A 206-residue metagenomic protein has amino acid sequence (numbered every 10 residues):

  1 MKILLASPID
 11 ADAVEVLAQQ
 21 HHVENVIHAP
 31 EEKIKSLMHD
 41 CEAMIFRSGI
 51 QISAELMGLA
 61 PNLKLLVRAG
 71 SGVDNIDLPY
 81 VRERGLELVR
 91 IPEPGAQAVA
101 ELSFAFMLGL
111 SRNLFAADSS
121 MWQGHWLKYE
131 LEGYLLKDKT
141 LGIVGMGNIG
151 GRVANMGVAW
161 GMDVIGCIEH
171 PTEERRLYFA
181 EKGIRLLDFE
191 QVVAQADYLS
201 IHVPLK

Functional and structural regions predicted by a protein language model:
M1-V89, A194: An N-terminal-biased, well-structured beta-alpha scaffold segment characteristic of Rossmann-like dinucleotide-binding
H22, E87, G109, N113 (+3 more regions): Residue-level detector of anion-binding/catalytic polar loops
E24-A29, F46-S48, S120-Y129, A180-L186: Short gly/ser/thr-rich secondary-structure transition/capping motifs
S71, E93, G147-N148: Glycine-rich NAD(P) Rossmann-fold beta1-alpha1 loop
E87-E93, L186-F189: Short beta-strand elements at the ligand-binding edges of bilobed clamshell
P92-T140, N155, A159, D163-G166: Phosphate-binding beta-alpha-beta segment of Rossmann-like dinucleotide-binding domains, i.e., the NAD(P)
Y129-K206: Rossmann-like dinucleotide/phosphate-binding beta-alpha-beta segment
